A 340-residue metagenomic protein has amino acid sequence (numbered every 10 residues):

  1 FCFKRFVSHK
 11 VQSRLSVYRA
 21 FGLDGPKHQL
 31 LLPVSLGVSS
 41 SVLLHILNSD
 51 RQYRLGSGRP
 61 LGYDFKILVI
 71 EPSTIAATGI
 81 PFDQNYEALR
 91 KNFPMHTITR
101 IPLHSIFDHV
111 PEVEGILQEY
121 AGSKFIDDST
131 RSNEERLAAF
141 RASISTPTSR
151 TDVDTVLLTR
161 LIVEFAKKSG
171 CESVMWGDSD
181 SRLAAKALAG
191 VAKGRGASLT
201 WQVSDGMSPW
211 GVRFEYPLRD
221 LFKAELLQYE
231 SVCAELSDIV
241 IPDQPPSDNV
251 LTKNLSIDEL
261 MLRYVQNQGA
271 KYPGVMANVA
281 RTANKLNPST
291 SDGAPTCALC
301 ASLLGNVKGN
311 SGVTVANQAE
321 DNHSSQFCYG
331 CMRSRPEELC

Functional and structural regions predicted by a protein language model:
F1-D205, S334: ATP-dependent adenylation/nucleotidyltransferase module used to activate substrates
F1-L32, L36, G56, A197-C340: ATP/NTP-dependent adenylation/nucleotidyl-transfer catalytic domains that generate, transfer, or process NMP-activated
